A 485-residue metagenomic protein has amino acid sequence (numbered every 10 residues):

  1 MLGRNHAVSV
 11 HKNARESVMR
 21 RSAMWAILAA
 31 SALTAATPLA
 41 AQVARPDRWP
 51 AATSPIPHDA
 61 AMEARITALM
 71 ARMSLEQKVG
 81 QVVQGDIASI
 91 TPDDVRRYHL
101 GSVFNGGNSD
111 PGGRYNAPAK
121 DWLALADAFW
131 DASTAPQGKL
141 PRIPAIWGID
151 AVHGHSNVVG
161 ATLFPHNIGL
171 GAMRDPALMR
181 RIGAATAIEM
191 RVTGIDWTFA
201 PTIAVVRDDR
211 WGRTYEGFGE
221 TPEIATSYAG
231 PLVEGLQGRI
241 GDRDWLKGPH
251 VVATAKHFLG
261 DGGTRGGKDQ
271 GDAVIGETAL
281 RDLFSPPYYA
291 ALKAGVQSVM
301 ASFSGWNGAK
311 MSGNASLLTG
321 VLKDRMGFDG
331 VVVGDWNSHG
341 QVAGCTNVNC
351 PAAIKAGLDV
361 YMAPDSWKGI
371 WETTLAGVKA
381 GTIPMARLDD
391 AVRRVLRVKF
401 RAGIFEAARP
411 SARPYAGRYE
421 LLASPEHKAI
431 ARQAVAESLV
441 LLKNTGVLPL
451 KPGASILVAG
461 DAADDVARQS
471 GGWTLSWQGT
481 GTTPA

Functional and structural regions predicted by a protein language model:
V10-A26: Bacterial N-terminal signal peptides that target proteins for export
W25-A35: Bacterial N-terminal signal peptides
L39-A485: Glycoside hydrolase catalytic-domain context in secreted enzymes
